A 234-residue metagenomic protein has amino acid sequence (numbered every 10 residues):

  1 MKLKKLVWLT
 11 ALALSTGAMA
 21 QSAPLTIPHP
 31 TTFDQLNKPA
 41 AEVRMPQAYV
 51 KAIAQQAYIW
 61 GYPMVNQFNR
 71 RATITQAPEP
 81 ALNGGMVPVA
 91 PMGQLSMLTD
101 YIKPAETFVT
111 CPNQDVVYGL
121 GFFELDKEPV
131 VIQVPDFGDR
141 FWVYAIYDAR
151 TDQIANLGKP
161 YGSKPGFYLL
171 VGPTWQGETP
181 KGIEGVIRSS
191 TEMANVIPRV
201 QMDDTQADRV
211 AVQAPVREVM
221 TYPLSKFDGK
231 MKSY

Functional and structural regions predicted by a protein language model:
M1-S22: Gram-negative bacterial Sec-dependent N-terminal signal peptides
Q21-Y234: A compositional/structural signature for long, glycine/proline-rich flexible linkers and loops on extracytoplasmic
